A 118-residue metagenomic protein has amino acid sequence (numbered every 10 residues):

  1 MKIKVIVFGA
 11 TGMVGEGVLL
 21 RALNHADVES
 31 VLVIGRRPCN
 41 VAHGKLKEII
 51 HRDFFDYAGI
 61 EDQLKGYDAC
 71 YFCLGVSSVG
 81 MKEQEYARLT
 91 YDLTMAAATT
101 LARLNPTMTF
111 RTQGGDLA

Functional and structural regions predicted by a protein language model:
K2-D27: N-terminal Rossmann NAD(P)H-binding glycine-rich loop of SDR-like oxidoreductase domains
K4-I6, L32, R111: Conserved beta-strand elements of the Class I
V5, K47-A96, T100-R103: NAD(P)H-binding glycine-rich loop region in Rossmannoid oxidoreductase-like domains and their noncatalytic homologs
G9, G35, G114: Short beta-strand/turn micro-motifs composed of small residues that flank or help shape donor/cofactor-binding pockets
D27-S30, K45: Glycine-centered tight turns that cap/initiate beta-strands
V28, L104-T109: A short helix->loop->beta-strand "cap" motif at the edges of active sites that frequently abuts
V33-N40: Short, polar loop motifs at secondary-structure junctions
T107-A118: Catalytic loop of short-chain dehydrogenase/reductase
